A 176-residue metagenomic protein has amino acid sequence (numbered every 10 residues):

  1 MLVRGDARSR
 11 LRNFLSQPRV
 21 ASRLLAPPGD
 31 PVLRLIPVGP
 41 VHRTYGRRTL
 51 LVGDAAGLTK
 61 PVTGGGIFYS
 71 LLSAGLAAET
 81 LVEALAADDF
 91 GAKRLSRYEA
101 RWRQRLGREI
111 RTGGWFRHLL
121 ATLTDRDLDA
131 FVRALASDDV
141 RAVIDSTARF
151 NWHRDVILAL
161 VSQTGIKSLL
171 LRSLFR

Functional and structural regions predicted by a protein language model:
M1: Beta-strand scaffold of nucleotide-dependent catalytic cores
R4-L81, A86: FAD/FMN-dependent oxidoreductases across multiple families
V82-R176: C-terminal helical "tail/cap" subdomain of flavin- and related membrane-associated enzymes
